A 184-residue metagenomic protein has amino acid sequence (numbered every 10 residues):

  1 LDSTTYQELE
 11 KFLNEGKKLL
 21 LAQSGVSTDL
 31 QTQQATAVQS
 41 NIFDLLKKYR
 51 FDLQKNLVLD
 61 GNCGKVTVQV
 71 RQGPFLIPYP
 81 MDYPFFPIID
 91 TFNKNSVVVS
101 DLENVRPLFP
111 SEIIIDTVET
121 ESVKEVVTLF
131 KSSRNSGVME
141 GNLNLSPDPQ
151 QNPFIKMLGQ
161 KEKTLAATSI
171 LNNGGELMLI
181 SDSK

Functional and structural regions predicted by a protein language model:
L1-K184: Acidic, S/T/G-rich, low-cysteine, solvent-exposed domains in lumenal/extracellular/periplasmic regions of secretory
